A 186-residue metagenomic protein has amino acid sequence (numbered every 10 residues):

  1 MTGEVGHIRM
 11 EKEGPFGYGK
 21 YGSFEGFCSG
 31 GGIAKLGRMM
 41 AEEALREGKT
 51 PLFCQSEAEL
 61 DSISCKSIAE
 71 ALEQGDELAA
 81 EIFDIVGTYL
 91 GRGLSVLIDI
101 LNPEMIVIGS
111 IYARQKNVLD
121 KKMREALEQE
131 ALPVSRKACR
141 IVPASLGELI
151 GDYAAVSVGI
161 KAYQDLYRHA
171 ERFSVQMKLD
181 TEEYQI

Functional and structural regions predicted by a protein language model:
E4: PLP-dependent aspartate aminotransferase-fold enzymes
E11-I186: ATP-binding/phosphotransfer module of carbohydrate and carboxylate kinases, centering on a glycine-rich
